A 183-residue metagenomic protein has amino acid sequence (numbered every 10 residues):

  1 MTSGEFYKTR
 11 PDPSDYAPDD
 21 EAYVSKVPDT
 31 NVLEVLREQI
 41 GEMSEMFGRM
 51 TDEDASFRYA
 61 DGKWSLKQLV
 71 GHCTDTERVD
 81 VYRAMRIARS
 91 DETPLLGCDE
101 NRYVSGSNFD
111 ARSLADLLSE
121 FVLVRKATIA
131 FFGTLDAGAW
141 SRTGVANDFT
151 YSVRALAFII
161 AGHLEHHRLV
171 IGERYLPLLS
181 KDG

Functional and structural regions predicted by a protein language model:
M1-D15, D19-E21, S56-E100, K126-I129 (+1 more regions): Short, contiguous alpha-helical
Y23-Y59: Short, contiguous, helix-prone interaction/anchoring segments in small proteins
V24-E34, S90-E92, A111-R112, D116 (+1 more regions): Solvent-exposed interaction patches of small proteins and small membrane subunits
P28, V35, D61, S65 (+3 more regions): Alpha-helix N-cap/loop-to-helix boundary motif
P28-N31, T51, S65, D99 (+3 more regions): Helix N-cap and loop-to-helix transition residues
N31-V35, E120, D148, I159: Short, contiguous, pocket-lining structural segments that sit at or immediately flank catalytic/ligand-binding sites
V35-M46, R102-S141: Acidic/histidine-rich alpha-helical segments that form the ligand environment of transition-metal centers
G48-T51, A88, G133-D136, Y175: A structural signal for long alpha-helical coiled-coils and helix-turn connectors that form the cytosolic signaling
